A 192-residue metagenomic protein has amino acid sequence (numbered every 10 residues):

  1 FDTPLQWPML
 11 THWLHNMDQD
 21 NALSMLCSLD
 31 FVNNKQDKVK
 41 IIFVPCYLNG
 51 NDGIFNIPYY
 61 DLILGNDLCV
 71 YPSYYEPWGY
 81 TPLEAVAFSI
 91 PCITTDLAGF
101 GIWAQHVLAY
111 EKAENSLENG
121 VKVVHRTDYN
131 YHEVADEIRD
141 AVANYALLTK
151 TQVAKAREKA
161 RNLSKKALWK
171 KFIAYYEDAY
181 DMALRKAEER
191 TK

Functional and structural regions predicted by a protein language model:
F1-D61, V123: Nucleotide-activated donor-binding/catalytic signature segment of Leloir-type glycosyltransferases, i.e., the conserved
C46, K165, D181: Residue-level marker of positions within ordered structural domains that often coincide with functionally constrained
F55, G65, C69, A156-R157 (+1 more regions): Conserved, well-structured beta-alpha core segment at the onset of a catalytic domain
I57, L64, A135-D140, K170-A174: A structural signal for well-ordered alpha-helical segments within the folded catalytic domains of diverse enzymes
Y60-P77: Acidic donor-binding loop of glycosyltransferase active sites
P72-S164: Catalytic binding pocket for nucleotide-activated donors in carbohydrate/polymer assembly enzymes
W169-K192: C-terminal alpha-helical cap of glycosyltransferases
